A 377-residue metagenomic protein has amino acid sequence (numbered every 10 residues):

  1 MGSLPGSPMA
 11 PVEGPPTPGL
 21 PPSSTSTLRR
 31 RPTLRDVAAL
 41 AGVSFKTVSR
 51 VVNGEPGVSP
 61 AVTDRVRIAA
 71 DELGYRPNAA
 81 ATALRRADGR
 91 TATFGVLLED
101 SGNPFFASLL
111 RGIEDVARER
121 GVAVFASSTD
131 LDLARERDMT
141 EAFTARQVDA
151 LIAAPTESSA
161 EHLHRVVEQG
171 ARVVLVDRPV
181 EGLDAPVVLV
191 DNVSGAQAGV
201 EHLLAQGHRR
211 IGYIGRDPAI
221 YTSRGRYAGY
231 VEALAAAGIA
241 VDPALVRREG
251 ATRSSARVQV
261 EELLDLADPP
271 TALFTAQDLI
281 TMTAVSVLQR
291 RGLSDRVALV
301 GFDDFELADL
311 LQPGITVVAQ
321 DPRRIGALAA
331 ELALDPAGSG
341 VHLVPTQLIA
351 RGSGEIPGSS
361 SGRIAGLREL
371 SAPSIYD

Functional and structural regions predicted by a protein language model:
M1-R90, G358, R368-D377: N-terminal helix-turn-helix DNA-binding module of bacterial transcription factors
T27, L266-D377: Flexible loop/turn connectors
R65, P104-E119, G195-G199, Y221-A240 (+3 more regions): Short, solvent-exposed amphipathic alpha-helices that sit in or adjacent to ligand/effector-binding or catalytic
R76-A142, Q147-A150, V231, A235: Amphipathic helical "hinge" segments at domain boundaries
L131, A154-G199, I239, L279 (+1 more regions): Flexible loop/hinge segments that line or gate small-molecule binding clefts
Q147-P155, G212-G215, V246, A267-Q277 (+1 more regions): Periplasmic-binding protein-like
P186-Y213, A228, E232, R253-E261 (+1 more regions): Hydrophobic alpha-helical segments within soluble ligand-binding/sensing domains
Q197-A237, G340-E355: An alpha-beta-alpha
